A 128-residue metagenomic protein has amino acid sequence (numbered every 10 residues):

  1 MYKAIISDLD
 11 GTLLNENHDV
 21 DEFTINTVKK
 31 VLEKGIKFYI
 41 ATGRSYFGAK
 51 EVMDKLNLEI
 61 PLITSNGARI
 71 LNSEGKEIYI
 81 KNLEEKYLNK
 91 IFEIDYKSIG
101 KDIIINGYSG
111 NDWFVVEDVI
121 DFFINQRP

Functional and structural regions predicted by a protein language model:
M1-K3, L58-E59: Short loop/turn microsegments at loop-to-beta-strand junctions
Y2-H18: Asp-based phosphoryl-transfer active-site loop
E22-R127: Active-site phosphate-binding/coordination module
